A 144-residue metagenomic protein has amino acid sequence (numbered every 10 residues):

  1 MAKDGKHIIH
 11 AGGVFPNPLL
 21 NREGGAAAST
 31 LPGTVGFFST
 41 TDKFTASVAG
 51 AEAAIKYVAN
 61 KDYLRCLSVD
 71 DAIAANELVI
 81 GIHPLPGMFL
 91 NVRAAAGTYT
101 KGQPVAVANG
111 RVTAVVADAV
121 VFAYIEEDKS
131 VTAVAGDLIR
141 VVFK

Functional and structural regions predicted by a protein language model:
M1-K144: Surface-exposed, low-hydrophobicity beta-strand/loop segments enriched in small/polar/acidic residues
